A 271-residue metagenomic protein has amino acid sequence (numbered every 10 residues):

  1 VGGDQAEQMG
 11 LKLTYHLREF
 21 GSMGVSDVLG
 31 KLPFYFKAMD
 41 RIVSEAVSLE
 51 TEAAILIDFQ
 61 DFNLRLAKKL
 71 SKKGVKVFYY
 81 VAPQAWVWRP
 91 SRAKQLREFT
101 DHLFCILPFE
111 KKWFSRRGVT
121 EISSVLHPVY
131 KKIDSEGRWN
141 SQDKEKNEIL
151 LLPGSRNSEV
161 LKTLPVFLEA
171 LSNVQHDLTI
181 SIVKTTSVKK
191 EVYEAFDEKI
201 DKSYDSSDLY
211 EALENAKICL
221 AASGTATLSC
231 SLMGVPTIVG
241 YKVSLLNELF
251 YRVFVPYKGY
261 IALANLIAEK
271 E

Functional and structural regions predicted by a protein language model:
V1-E271: Nucleotide-activated sugar donor-binding and catalytic core shared by glycosyltransferases and related lipid-linked
